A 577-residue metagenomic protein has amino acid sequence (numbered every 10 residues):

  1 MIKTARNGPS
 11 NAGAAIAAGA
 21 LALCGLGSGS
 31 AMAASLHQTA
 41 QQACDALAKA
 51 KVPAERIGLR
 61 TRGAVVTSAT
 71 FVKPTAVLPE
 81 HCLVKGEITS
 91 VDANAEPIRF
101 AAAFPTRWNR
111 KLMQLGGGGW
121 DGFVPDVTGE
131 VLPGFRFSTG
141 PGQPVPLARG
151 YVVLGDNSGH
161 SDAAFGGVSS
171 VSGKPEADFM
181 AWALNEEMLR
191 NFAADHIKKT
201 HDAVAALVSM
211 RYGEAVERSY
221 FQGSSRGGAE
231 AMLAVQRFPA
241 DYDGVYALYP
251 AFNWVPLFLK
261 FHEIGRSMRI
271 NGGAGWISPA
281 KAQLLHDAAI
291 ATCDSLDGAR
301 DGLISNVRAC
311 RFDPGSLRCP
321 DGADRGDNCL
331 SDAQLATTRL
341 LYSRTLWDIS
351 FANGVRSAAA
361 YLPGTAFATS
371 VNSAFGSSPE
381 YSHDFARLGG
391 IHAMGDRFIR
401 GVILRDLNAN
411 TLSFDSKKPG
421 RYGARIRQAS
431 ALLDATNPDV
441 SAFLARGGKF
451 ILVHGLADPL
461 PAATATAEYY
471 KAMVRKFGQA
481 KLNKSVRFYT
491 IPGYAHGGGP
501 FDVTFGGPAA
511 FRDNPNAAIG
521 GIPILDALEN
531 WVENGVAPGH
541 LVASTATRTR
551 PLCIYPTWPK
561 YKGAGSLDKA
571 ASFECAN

Functional and structural regions predicted by a protein language model:
M1-N11: N-terminal secretory signal peptides that target proteins for export/translocation
A15-S28: Bacterial N-terminal signal peptides
A33-K111, V124-L132, T139-P141, H286 (+7 more regions): Catalytic-loop region of hydrolases
G119-G213, L259-K260, S267, N410-L432 (+1 more regions): Cap/lid segment of the alpha/beta-hydrolase catalytic domain
G223-G227, A231: Gly/Ala-rich beta-loop-alpha elbow adjacent to hydrolase catalytic centers
L233-V235, A240-L346, T504-I522: A catalytic-pocket lid/entrance helix-loop region that shapes and gates access to the active site across common
L452-H454: Short beta-strand/loop motif that positions the catalytic acidic residue of the alpha/beta-hydrolase fold
L460-T464: Conserved alpha/beta-hydrolase "acid-adjacent" motif
